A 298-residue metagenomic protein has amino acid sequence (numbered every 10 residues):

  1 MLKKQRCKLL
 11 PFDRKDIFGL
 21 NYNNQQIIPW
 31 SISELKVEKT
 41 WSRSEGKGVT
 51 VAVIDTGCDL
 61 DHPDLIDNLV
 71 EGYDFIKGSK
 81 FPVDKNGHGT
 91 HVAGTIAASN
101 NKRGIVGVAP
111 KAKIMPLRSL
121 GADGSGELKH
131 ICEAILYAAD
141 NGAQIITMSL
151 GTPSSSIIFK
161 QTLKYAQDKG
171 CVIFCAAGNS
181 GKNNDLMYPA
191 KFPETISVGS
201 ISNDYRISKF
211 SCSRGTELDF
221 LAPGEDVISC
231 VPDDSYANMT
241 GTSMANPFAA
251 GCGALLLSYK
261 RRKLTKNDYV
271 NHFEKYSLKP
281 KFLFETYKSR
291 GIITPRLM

Functional and structural regions predicted by a protein language model:
M1-V49, P63-D64: Protease zymogen maturation seam
L2, K39-V51, C58-E71, K80-L128 (+3 more regions): Subtilisin-like serine protease catalytic core
Q5, L9, A139-S149, I157 (+4 more regions): C-terminal subdomain of the subtilisin-like protease fold in secreted/lumenal serine endopeptidases
K15, G19, I135-I158, A176: Short acidic, glycine-rich surface-loop motifs adjacent to enzyme active sites
W30-T40, K77, G178-K182, I201: Short gly/ser/thr-rich secondary-structure transition/capping motifs
T56-D59, K77, T152, G181: Short, glycine/acidic-enriched loop or turn micro-motifs at the edges of active sites
A93-I96, M115-L120, G224-R290: Hydrolase catalytic cores
E127, L150-D219, D226-A250: Substrate-binding/specificity loop regions of serine endopeptidase catalytic domains, predominantly subtilases
